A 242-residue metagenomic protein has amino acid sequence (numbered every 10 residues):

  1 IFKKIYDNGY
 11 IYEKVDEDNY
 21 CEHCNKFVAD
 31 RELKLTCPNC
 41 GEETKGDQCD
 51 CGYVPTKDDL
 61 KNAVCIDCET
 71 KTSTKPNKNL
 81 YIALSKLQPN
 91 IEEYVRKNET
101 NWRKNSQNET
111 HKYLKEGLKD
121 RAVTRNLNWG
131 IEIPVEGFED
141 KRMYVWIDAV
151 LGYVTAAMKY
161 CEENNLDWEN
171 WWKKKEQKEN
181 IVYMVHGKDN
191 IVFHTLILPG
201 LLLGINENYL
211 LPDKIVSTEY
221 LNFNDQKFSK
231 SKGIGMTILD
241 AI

Functional and structural regions predicted by a protein language model:
I1, C24, G187: Conserved short loop/turn motifs at secondary-structure junctions
I1-N8: N-terminal alpha-helical interaction blocks
K3, D47, L196: Short alpha-helical basic/polar micro-motif
Y10-Y81: Cys/His-rich short segments
V64-I242: Structured secondary-structure scaffolds
